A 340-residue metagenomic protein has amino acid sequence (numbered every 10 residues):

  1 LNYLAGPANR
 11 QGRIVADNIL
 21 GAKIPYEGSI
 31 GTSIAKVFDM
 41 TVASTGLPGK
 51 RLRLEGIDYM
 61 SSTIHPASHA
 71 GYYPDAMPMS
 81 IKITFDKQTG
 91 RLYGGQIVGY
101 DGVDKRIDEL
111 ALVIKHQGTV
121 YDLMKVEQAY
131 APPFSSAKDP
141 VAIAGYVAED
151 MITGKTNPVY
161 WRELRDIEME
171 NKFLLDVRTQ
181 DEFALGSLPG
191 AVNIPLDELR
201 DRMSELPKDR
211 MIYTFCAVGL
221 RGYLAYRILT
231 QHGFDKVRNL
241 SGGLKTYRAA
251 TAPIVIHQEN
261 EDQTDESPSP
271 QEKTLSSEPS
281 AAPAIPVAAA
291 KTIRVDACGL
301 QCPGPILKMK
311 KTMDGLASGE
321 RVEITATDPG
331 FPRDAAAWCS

Functional and structural regions predicted by a protein language model:
L1-D101, P132-S136, P140-D166, K172: Mid-to-C-terminal Rossmann-like scaffold of FAD/NAD(P)H-dependent oxidoreductases
L52, L229-T230, S340: Hydrophobic alpha-helical packing residues
I83, L110-A111, L164, I212 (+1 more regions): Generic hydrophobic alpha-helical segments
R91, P207-M211, G315-V322: Short, surface-exposed connector motifs at secondary-structure boundaries
Y100-D101, S135, G219, L300-P303 (+1 more regions): Short, surface-exposed acidic/glycine-rich loop or hinge patches that mediate macromolecular interfaces
D101-V120: A short, polar/charged loop-to-alpha-helix boundary motif
G118-P132, S136-F173, Q180-Y213, A217-K291: Rhodanese-like catalytic fold shared by cysteine-dependent sulfurtransferases and DSP/PTP-type phosphatases
L275-S340: Domain-level signature for proteins that mediate thiol-based redox and metal-cofactor handling
